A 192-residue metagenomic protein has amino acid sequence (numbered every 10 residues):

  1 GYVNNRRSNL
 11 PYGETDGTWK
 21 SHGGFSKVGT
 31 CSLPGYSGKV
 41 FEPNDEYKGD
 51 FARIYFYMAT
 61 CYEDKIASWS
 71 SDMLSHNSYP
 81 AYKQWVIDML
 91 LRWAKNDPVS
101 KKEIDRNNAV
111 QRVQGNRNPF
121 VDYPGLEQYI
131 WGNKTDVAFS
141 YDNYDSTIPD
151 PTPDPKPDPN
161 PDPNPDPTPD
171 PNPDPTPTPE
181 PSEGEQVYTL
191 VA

Functional and structural regions predicted by a protein language model:
G1-D150: Domain-level detector of nuclease and nuclease-like folds in predominantly extracellular/periplasmic contexts
D150, D154, D158, D162 (+3 more regions): Asp/Glu-rich intrinsically disordered low-complexity tracts
P179-A192: Secondary-structure capping and domain/repeat boundary segments
